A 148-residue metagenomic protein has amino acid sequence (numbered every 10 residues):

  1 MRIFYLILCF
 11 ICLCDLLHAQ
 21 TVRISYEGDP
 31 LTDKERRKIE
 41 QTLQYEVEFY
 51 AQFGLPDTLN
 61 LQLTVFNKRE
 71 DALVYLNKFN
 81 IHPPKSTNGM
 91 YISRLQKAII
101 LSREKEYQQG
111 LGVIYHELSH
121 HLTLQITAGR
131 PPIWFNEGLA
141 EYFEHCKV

Functional and structural regions predicted by a protein language model:
I3-L13: Sec-dependent N-terminal signal peptides
I11, E46, F79, C146-K147: Alpha-helix boundary/capping residues
C14, A51, K147-V148: Proteins with a high burden of low-complexity, intrinsically disordered sequence enriched in S/T/G/P/A and R, requiring
D15-A19: Sec/Tat signal peptide C-region and signal peptidase I cleavage site
Q20-P132: Juxtacatalytic substrate-recognition/specificity segment
R130-V148: Post-HExxH zinc-binding segment in Zn-dependent metallohydrolases
